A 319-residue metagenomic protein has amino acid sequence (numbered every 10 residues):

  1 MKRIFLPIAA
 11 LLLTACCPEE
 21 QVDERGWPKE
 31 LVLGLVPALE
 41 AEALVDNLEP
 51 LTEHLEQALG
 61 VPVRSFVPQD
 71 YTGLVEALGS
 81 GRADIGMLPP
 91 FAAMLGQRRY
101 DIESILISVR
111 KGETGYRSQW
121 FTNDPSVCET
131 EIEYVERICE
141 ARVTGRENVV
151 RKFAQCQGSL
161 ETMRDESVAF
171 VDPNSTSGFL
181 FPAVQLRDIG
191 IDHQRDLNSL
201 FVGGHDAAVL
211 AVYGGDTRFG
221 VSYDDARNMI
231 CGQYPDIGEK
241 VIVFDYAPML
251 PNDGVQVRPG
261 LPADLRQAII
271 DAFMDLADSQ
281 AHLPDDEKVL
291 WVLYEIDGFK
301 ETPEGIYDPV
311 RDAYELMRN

Functional and structural regions predicted by a protein language model:
L13-A15: C-terminal motif of bacterial Sec signal peptides marking the signal peptidase cleavage site
Q21-M94: Extracytoplasmic small-molecule ligand-binding "clamshell" domains of the periplasmic binding protein/Venus flytrap
E30-L33, L39-E42, D46, P50 (+1 more regions): An extracytoplasmic/periplasmic, membrane-proximal ligand-sensing/linker region
P37, R117-E129, L250-D264: A bilobed periplasmic-binding-protein/Venus flytrap-type ligand-binding module shared by bacterial periplasmic
L59, S65-E76, P89, D192-L210 (+1 more regions): Short helix-initiation/N-cap motifs at beta->coil->alpha
P90-Y100, P182-D188, A211-G214, R218-E239: A ligand-binding cleft/hinge motif common to bilobed small-molecule-binding domains
I102-E113, L197-N198, C231-M249: Short beta-strand->loop
S108-G178, R187-I189: A conserved helix-loop-strand patch within extracytoplasmic ligand-binding domains of the periplasmic binding
